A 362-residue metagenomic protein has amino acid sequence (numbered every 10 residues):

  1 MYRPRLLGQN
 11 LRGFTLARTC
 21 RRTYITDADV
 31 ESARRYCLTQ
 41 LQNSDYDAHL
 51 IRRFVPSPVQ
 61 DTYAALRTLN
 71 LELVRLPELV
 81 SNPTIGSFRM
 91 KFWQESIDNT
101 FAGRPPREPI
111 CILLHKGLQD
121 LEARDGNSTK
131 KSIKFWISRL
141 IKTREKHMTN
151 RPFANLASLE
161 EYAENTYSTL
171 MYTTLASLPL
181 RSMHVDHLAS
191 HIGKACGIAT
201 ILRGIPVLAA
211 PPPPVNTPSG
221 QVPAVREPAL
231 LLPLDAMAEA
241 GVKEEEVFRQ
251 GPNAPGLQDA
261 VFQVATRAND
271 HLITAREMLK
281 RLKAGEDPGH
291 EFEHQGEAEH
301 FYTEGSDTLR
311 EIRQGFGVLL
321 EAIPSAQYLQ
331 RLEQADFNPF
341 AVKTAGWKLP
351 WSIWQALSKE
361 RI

Functional and structural regions predicted by a protein language model:
Y2-G8, C20-Q119, I137-L140, A163-Y172 (+2 more regions): Catalytic cores of Mg2+-dependent Asp-rich isoprenoid enzymes
T15: Short, surface-exposed polybasic-aromatic patches that bind anionic ligands, especially phosphate groups
A123-S132, W136-R139, M148: Fungal eukaryote-biased detector of long internal structured cores
T129, N155-L159, L180-S190: Short pre-active-site segment immediately N-terminal to the catalytic Zn-binding motif
E145-L156: Acidic/His metal-coordination segments adjacent to aromatic residues that form catalytic metal sites in metalloenzymes
G197-I201, Y328-Q330: Transmembrane alpha-helical segments that form the membrane-embedded catalytic/substrate-channel core of multi-pass
